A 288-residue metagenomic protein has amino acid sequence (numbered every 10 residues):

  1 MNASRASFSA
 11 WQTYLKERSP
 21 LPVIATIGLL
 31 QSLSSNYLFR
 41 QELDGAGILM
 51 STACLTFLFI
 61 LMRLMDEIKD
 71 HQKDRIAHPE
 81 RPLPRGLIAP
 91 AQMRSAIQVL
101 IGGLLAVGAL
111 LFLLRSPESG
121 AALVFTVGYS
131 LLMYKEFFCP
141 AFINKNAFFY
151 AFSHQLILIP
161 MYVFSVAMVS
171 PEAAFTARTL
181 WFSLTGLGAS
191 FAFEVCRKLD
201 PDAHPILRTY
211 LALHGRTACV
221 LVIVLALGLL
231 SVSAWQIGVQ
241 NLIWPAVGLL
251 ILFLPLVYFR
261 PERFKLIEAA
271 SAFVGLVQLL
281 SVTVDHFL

Functional and structural regions predicted by a protein language model:
M1-I68, S95, F138-K145, H154-I157 (+2 more regions): Topogenic membrane-insertion module of multi-pass membrane proteins
S4-Q12, P140-I143, A218, L242-L288: Extended hydrophobic alpha-helices typical of membrane-associated regions
S7-Q12, K16, Q92-S170: Intramembrane alpha-helical segments
I27-L33, P84-L87, F148-A167, L211-L221 (+1 more regions): Small-residue-rich segments of transmembrane alpha-helices in multi-pass membrane proteins, especially helix faces
G28-Y37, I101-L110, V124-L131, L158-V163 (+3 more regions): Hydrophobic core of alpha-helical transmembrane segments in multi-pass integral membrane proteins
S34-T52, L105-A121, P160-L184, V232-N241 (+1 more regions): Helix-coil boundary and interhelical linker segments in multi-pass alpha-helical membrane proteins
T56-E67, V127-C139, I159-F164, F182-A203 (+1 more regions): Transmembrane alpha-helical segments that form the membrane-embedded catalytic/substrate-channel core of multi-pass
R63-G102, L187-S231: Solvent-exposed interhelical
